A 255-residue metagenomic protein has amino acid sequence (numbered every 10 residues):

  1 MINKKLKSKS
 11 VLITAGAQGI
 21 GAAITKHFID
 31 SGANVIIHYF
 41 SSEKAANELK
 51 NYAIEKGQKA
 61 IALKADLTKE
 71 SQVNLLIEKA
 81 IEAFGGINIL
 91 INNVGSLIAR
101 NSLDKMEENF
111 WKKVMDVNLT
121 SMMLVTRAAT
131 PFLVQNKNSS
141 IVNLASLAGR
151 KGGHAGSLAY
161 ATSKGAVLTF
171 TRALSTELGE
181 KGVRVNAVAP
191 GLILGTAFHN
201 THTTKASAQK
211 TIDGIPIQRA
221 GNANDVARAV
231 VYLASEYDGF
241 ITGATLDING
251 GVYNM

Functional and structural regions predicted by a protein language model:
I2, L97, V231, T242-M255: Short C-terminal tail/terminal secondary-structure segment of NAD(P)H-dependent dehydrogenase/reductase domains
N47, E180, P190-I215: A glycine/serine/threonine-rich, flexible loop-to-helix segment that serves as the NAD(P) cofactor-binding "lid"
N101-L103, E107-M115, H199, T211: Substrate-binding pocket helix/loop in short-chain dehydrogenase/reductase
T126, S163, T171: Active-site helix of classical SDR
P131, T176-E177, G239: Alpha-helical segment proximal to the catalytic Tyr-Lys
N138, G179, R184, I241-G243: Short, small/polar-rich loop/turn modules that mediate ligand/substrate recognition or access, typified
S146: Residue(s) in the substrate-gating loop at a strand-loop-helix junction that position the organic substrate next
